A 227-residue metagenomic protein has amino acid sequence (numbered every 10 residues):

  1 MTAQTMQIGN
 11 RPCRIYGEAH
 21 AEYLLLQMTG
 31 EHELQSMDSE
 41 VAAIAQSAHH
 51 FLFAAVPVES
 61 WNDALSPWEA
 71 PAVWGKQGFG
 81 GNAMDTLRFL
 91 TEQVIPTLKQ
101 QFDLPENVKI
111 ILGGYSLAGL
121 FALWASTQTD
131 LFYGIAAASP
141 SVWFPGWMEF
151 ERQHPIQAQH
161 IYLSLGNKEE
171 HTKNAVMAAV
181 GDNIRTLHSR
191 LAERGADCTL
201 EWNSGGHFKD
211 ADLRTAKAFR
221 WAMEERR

Functional and structural regions predicted by a protein language model:
M1-T5: Short, hydrophobic/aromatic-rich segments at coil-to-beta transitions
G9-P12, H20-D103: Serine-hydrolase catalytic machinery in alpha/beta-hydrolase-like enzymes
V41-A42, A125-S126, H188: A conserved amphipathic alpha-helix that caps or lines the catalytic cleft of carbohydrate- and lipid-modifying enzymes
V56-S60, P140, G205: Active-site loop/turn elements of alpha/beta-hydrolase fold enzymes, especially the short glycine-/histidine-rich
G113-A118, A122: Gly/Ala-rich beta-loop-alpha elbow adjacent to hydrolase catalytic centers
W124-G134: Conserved hydrolase catalytic core segment
A136-A138: A short, hydrophobic beta-strand element of the alpha/beta-hydrolase
V142-A222: The feature captures the conserved acid-bearing segment of alpha/beta-hydrolase catalytic domains
